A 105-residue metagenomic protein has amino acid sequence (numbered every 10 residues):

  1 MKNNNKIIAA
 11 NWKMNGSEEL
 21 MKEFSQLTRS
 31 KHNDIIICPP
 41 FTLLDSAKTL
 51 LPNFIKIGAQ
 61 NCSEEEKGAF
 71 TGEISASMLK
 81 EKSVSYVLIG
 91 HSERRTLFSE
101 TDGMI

Functional and structural regions predicted by a protein language model:
M1-I105: Active-site loop-to-helix "anion-binding N-cap" substructures in soluble metabolic enzymes
